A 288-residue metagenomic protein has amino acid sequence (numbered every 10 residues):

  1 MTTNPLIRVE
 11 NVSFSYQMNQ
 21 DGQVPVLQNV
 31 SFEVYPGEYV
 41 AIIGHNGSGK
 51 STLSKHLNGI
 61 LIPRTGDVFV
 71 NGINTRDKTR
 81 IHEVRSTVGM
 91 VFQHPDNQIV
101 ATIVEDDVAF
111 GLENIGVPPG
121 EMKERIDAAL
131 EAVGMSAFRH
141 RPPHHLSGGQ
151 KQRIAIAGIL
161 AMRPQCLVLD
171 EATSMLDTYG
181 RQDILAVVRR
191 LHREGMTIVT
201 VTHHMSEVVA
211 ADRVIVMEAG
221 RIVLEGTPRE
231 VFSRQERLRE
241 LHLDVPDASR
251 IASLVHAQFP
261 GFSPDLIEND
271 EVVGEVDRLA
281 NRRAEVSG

Functional and structural regions predicted by a protein language model:
I43-H45: The feature captures the beta-strand-to-loop junction immediately N-terminal to the Walker
N58: Helix-to-loop junction immediately C-terminal to a conserved catalytic motif
D67-E83: ABC ATPase NBD Q-loop/coupling interface
G120-F138: Conserved ABC ATPase "signature" region
P142-L146, Q150: Conserved ABC ATPase signature
L167-D170: Catalytic Walker B motif of ABC-type/P-loop ATPase nucleotide-binding domains
